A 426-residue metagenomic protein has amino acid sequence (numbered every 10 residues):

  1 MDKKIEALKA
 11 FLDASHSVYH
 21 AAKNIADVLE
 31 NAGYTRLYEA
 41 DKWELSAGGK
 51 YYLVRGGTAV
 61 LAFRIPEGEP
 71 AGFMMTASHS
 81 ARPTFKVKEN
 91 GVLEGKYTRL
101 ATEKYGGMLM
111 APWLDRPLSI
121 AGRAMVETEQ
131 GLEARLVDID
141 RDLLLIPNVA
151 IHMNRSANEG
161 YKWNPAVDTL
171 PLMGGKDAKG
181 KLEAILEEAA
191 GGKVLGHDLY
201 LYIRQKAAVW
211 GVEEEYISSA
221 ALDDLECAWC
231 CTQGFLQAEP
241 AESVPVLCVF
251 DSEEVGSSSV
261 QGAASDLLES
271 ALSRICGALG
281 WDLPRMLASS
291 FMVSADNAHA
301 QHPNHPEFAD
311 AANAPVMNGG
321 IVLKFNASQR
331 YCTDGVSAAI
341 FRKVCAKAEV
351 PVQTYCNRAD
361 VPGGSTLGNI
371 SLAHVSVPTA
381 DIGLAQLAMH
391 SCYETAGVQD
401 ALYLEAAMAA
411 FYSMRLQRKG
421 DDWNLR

Functional and structural regions predicted by a protein language model:
M1-R426: N-terminal hydrophobic/helix-forming segments and targeting peptides
